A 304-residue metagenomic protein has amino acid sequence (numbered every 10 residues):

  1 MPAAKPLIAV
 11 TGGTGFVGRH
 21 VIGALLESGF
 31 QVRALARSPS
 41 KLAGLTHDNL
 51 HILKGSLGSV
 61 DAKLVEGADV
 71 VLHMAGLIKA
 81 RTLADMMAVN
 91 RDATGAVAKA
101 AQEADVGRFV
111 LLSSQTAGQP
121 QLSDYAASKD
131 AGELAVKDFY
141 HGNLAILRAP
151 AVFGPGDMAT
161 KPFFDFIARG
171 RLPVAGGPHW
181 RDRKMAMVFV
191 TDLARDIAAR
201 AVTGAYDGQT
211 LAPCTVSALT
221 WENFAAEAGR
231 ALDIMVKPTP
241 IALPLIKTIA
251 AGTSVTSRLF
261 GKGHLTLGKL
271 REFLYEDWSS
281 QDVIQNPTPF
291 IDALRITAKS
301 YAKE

Functional and structural regions predicted by a protein language model:
I8-S28: N-terminal Rossmann NAD(P)H-binding glycine-rich loop of SDR-like oxidoreductase domains
T11, L35, M74, F109-Q115 (+1 more regions): SDR active-site strand-loop-helix element
K41-G44, L50-A96, A100, Q115-Q119: NAD(P)H-binding glycine-rich loop region in Rossmannoid oxidoreductase-like domains and their noncatalytic homologs
A88-D130, F139, A145: Conserved Rossmann-fold NAD(P)-dependent oxidoreductase catalytic core, especially the SDR/UDP-sugar
L134-G156: Conserved beta-loop-beta element that borders a ligand/cofactor-binding pocket
P150-D157, G177-V190, T215-S217: Glycine-rich "substrate-gating" loop/helix at the edge of Rossmann-like oxidoreductase active sites
D165-V188, D192, D196-R200, G204-A205: A conserved pocket-lining segment of Rossmann-fold NAD(P)-dependent short-chain dehydrogenase/reductase
A199-K262, N286-E304: Mid/C-terminal beta-alpha module of Rossmann-like enzyme folds, strongest in SDR-family dehydrogenases/epimerases
